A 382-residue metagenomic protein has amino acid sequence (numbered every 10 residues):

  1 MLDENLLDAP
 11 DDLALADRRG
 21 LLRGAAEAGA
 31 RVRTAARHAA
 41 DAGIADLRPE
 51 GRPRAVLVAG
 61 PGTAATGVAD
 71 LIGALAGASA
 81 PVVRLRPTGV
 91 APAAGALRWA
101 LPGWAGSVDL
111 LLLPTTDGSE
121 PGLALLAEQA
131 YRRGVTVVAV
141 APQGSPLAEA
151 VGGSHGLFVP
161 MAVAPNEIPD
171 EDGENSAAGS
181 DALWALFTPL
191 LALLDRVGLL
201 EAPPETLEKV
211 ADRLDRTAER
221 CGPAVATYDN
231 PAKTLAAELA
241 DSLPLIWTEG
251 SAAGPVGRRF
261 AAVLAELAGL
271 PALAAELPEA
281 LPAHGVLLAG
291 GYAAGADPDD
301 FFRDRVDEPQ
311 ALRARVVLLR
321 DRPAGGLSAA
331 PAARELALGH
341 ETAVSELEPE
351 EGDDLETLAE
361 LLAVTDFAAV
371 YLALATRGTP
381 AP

Functional and structural regions predicted by a protein language model:
M1-A42, E128, R133-P165, G179 (+5 more regions): Phosphate-moiety recognition in structured ligand-binding domains
D17-G20, G24, T34-D46, G51 (+2 more regions): Active-site phosphate/pyrophosphate-binding segments
A25, A65-A69, L97, L123 (+5 more regions): Short, highly selective alpha-helical patches that border small-molecule cofactor pockets in redox/cofactor-processing
G51-D215, D321, P331: Glycine-rich phosphate-binding loops that contact phosphosugars or nucleotide phosphates
A55-G60, L243-E249, R315-L319: Short hydrophobic beta-strand segments
L71-R84, A262-L273, E335-E341: Short helix-loop-beta junction
T88-A93, E279-A280, E351-D354: Short acidic loop-to-helix transition motifs that present clustered carboxylates
